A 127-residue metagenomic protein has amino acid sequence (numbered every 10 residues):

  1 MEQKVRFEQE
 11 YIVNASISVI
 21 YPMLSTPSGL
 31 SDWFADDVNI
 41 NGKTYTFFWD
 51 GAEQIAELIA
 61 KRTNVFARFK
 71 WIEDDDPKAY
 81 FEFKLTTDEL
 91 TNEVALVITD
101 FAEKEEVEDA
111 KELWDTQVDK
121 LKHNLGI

Functional and structural regions predicted by a protein language model:
M1-V38: Hydrophobic ligand-binding cavity/cleft-lining segments
K4, T44, N64-F66, T91-A95: A generic structural signal for beta-strand entry/edge sites
R6-E8, A52-A56, P77-E82: Short, surface-exposed coil-to-beta transition loops
I17, I59-N64, L85-E93: A short, structured loop/turn motif at beta-sheet edges
I20-L24, L30, Y45, L58 (+4 more regions): Hydrophobic pocket/interface hotspot
S28-D75: Glycine-rich portal/gate segments that line the openings of hydrophobic small-molecule binding cavities
K70-Q117, L121-H123: Beta-strand/loop substructures that line and gate deep hydrophobic ligand-binding cavities in soluble
L125-I127: Short, highly charged C-terminal tails/helix-capping segments
